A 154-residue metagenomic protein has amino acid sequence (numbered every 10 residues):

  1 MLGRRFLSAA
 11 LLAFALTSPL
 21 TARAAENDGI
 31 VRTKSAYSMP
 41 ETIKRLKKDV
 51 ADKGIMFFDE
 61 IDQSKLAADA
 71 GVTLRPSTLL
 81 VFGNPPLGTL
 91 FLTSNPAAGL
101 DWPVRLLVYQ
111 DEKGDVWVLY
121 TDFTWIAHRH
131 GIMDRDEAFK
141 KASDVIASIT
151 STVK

Functional and structural regions predicted by a protein language model:
M1-A9: Twin-arginine (Tat) signal peptide motif
S8-S18: Bacterial N-terminal signal peptides
A24-G54: Terminal, regulation- and interaction-focused segments at domain boundaries
S35-I43, E60, I132-F139: Solvent-exposed, acidic/flexible segments
P40-I43, K47, S64, S143-A147: Extracytoplasmic/secreted envelope proteins and their assembly/folding machinery, especially bacterial periplasmic
A51-V104, V108: Compact, glycine-rich, soluble single-domain proteins
L106-I132: Beta-strand/loop substructures that line and gate deep hydrophobic ligand-binding cavities in soluble
F123-K154: C-terminal partner/receptor-binding element of secreted or periplasmic proteins
